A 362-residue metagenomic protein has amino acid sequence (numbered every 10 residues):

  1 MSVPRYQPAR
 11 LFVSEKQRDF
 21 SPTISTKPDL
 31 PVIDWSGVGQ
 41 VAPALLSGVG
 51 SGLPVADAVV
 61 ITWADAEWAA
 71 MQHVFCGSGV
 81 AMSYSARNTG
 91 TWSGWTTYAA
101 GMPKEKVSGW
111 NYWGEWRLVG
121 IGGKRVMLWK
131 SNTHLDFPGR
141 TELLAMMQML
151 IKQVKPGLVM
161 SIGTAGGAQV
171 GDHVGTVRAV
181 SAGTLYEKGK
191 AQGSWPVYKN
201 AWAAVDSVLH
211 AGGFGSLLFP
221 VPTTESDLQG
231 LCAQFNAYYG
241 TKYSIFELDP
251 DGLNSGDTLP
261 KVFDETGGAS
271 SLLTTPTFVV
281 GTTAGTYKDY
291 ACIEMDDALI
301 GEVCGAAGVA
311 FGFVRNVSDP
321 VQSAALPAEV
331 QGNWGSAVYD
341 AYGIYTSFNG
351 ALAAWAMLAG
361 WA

Functional and structural regions predicted by a protein language model:
M1-A362: Accessory terminal and edge-of-domain segments that mediate assembly/interaction and cofactor placement around
